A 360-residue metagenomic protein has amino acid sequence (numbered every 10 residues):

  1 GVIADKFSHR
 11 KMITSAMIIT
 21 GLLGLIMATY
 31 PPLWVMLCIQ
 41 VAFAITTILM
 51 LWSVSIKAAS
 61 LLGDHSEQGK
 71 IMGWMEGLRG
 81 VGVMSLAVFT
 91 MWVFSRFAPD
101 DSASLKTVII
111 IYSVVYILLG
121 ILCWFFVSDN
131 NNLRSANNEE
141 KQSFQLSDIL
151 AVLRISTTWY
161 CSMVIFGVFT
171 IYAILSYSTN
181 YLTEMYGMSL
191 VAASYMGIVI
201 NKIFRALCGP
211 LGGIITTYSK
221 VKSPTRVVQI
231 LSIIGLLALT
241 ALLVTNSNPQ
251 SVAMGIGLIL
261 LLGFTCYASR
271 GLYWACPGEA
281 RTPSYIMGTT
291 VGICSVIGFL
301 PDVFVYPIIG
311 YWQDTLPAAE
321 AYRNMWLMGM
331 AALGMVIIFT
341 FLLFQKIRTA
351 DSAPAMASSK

Functional and structural regions predicted by a protein language model:
G1-S8, C208-S223, Q313-D314: Helix-to-loop junctions at the C-terminal end of transmembrane segments in multipass secondary transporters
K6-M17, T217-I233: Cytoplasmic membrane-interface "Motif A"-like loop-to-helix N-cap segments of 12-TM Major Facilitator Superfamily
I18-P32, S232-N248: C-terminal ends and interior cores of transmembrane alpha-helices in multi-pass membrane transporters/permeases
I39-L78: Cytoplasmic helix-loop-helix junction between adjacent transmembrane helices in 12-TM secondary transporters
G69-F94, R205, S295-Y306: Glycine-rich segments within core transmembrane alpha-helices of 12-TM secondary carriers
V83, A87, I155-G212, R270 (+2 more regions): Extracytoplasmic gate region of multi-pass secondary transporters
M91, S113-A136, F339-F344: C-terminal membrane-cytosol helix-exit motif in multi-pass small-molecule transporters
W124-L150, A350-S358: Flexible cytoplasmic inter-helical loops of multi-pass small-molecule transporters
